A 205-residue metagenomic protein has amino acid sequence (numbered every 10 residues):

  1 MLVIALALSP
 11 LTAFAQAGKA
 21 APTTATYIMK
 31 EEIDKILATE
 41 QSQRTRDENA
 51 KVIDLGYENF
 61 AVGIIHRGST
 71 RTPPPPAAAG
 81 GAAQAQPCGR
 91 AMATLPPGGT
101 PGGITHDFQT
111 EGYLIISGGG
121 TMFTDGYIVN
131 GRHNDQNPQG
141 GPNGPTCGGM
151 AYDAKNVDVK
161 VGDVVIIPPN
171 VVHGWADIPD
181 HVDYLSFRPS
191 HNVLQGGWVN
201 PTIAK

Functional and structural regions predicted by a protein language model:
M1-A13: Bacterial N-terminal signal peptides
F14-G103, G197-K205: A short, N-terminal "cap"/entry segment at the start of jelly-roll beta-barrel domains of the cupin/DSBH fold
A17-L37, H133-P138, P142, C147-V157 (+1 more regions): Double-stranded beta-helix
G102-T105, E111-L114, N156-V157, V164-V165: His/acidic/aromatic-lined binding-pocket segments of jelly-roll/cupin-type domains and related regulatory beta-sandwich
D107-G126, N134-C147: Short, conserved beta-strand element in jelly-roll/cupin
M122-F123, I167, H173-I178: Short beta-strand His + acidic residue motifs that chelate non-heme Fe in jelly-roll/DSBH and cupin folds
I128, V165, L194-Q195: A beta-strand edge to alpha-helix "cap/lid" segment located at domain peripheries
G162-D163, V171: Structural motif
